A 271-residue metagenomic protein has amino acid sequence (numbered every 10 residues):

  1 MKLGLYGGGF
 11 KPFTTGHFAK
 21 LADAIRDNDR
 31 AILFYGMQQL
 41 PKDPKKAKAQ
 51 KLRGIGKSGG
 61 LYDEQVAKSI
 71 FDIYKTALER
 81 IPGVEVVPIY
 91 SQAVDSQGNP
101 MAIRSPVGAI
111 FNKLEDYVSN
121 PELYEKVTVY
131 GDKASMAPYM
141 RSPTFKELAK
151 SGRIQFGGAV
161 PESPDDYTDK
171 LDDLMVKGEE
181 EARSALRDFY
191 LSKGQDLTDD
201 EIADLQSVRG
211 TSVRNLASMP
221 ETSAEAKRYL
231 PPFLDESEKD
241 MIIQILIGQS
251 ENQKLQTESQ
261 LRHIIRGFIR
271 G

Functional and structural regions predicted by a protein language model:
M1-R270: Nucleotidyltransferase catalytic core that binds NTPs
